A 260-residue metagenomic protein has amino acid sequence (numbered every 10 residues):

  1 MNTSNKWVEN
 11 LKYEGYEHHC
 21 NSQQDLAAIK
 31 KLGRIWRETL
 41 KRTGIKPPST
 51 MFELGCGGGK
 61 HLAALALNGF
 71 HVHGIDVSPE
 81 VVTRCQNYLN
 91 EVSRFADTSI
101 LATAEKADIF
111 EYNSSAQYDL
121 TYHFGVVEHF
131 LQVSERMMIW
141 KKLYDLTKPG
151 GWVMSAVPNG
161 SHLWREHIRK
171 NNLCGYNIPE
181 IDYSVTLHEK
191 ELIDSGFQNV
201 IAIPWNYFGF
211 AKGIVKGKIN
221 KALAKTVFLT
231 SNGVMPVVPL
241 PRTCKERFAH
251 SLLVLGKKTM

Functional and structural regions predicted by a protein language model:
M1-I45: Conserved class I S-adenosyl-L-methionine
P48-G57: Conserved class I S-adenosyl-L-methionine
K60, A64-F110: Class I SAM-dependent methyltransferase SAM/SAH-binding core
Y122: A conserved beta-strand element that flanks and buttresses the S-adenosyl-L-methionine
M137-W152: A short glycine-rich, Lys/Arg-flanked "PGG" loop and its adjoining helix->strand segment in the class I
A156-P179: Short, glycine-/aromatic-enriched active-site segment of Class I SAM-dependent methyltransferases
I168, I201-M260: A C-terminal cap/extension of S-adenosyl-L-methionine-dependent methyltransferases that defines the acceptor-substrate
E180-G196: Short alpha-helix
